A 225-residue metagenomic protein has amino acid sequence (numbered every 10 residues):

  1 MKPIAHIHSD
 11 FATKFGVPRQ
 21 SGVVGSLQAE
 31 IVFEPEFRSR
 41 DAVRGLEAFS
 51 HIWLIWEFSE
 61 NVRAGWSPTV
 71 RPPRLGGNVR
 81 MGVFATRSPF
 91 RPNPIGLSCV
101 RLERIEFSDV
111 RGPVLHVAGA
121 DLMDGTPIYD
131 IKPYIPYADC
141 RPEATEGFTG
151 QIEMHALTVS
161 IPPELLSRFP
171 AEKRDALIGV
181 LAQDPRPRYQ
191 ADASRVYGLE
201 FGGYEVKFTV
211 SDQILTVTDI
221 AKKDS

Functional and structural regions predicted by a protein language model:
M1-C99, E103-S225: Glycine-rich, low-complexity intrinsically disordered segments
